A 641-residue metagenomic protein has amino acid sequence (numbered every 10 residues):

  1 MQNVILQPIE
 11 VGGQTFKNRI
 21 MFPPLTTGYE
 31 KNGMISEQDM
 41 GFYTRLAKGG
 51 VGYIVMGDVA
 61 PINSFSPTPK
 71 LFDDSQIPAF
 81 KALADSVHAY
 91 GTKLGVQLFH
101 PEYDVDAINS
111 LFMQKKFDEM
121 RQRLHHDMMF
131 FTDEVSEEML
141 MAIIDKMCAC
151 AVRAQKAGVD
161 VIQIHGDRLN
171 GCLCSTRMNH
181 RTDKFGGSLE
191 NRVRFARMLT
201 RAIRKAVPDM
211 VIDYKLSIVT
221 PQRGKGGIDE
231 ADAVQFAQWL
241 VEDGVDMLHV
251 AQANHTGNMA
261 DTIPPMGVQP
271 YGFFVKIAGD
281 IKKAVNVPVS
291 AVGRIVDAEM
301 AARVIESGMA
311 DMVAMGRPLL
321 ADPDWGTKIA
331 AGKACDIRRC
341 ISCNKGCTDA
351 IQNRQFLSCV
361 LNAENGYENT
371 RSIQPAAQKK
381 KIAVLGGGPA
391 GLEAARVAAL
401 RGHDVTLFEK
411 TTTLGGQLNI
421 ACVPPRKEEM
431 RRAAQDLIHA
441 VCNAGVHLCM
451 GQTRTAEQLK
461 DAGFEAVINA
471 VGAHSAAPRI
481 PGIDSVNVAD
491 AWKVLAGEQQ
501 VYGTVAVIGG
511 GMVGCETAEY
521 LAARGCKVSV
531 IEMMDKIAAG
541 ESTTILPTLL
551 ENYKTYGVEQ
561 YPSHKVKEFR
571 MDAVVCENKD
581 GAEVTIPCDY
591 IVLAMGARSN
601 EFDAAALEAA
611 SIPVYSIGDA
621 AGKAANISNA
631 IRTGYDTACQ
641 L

Functional and structural regions predicted by a protein language model:
M1-L385, P389, E393-L400, D404-V405 (+2 more regions): Flavin-dependent oxidoreductase catalytic cores
V59-A60, F99-P101, G166-R168, N179 (+9 more regions): Short, ordered loop/turn segments at secondary-structure junctions
G293, A434, M450-T453, D490-W492 (+3 more regions): Short loop/edge segments at beta-strand edges and connector loops that shape dinucleotide/nucleotide cofactor-binding
M309, V441-L448, D484-N487, C526 (+2 more regions): A short helix-to-beta-strand connector/capping loop
D324-C340, Q452-A473: Small-residue-rich anion-binding loops in enzyme active sites
A377-L407, L414, M450-G463, V471-I480 (+4 more regions): Rossmann-like dinucleotide/flavin-binding elements
D404-A444, Y520-H564, A621-A624: Rossmann-like dinucleotide-binding cores of NAD(P)H-dependent redox enzymes
